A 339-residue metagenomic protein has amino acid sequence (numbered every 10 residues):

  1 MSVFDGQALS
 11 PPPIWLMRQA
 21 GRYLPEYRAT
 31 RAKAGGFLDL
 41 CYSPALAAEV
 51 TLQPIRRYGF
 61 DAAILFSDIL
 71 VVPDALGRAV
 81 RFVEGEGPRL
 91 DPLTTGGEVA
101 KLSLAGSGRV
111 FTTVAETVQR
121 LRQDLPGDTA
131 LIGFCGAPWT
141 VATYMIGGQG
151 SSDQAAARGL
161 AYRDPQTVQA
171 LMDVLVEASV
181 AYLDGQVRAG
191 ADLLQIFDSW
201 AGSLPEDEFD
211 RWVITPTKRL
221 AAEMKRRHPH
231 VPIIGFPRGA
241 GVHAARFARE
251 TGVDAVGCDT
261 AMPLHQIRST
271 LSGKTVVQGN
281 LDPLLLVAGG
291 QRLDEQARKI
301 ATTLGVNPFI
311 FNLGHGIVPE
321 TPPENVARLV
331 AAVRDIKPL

Functional and structural regions predicted by a protein language model:
M1-A79, K218-R219, T302-G305, E324-L339: N-terminal basic, low-complexity leaders that serve as flexible interaction/assembly modules and, when applicable, as
V3-Q19, F60-E86, R109-D153: Glycine-rich, aromatic-flanked loop segments that form ligand/cofactor-binding clefts across common enzyme folds
G6, L16-Q19, P25-A32, Y42-S43 (+13 more regions): Generic structural "secondary-structure junction" signal
R28-A29, A34-L46, V50, G97-Q119 (+1 more regions): Basic, amphipathic N-terminal segments that precede the first structured/catalytic domain
T30-K33, V80-A105, S152-G159, L264: Glycine-/small-residue-rich beta-strand-loop submotif within the FAD-binding core of flavoenzymes
I64-R81, L90, T94, L102-S107 (+3 more regions): Glycine-rich, proline-tolerant flexible connector loops at the mouths of alpha/beta enzymes
V110-L339: Active-site loop segments of alpha/beta catalytic cores
